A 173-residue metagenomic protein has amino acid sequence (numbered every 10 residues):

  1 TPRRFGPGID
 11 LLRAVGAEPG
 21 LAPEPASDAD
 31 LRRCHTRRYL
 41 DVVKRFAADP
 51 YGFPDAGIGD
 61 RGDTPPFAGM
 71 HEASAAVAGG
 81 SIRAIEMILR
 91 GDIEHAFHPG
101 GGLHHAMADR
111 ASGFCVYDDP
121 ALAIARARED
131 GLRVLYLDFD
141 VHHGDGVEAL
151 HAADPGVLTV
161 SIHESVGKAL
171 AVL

Functional and structural regions predicted by a protein language model:
T1-L173: HDAC/HDAC-like amidohydrolase catalytic core signature
